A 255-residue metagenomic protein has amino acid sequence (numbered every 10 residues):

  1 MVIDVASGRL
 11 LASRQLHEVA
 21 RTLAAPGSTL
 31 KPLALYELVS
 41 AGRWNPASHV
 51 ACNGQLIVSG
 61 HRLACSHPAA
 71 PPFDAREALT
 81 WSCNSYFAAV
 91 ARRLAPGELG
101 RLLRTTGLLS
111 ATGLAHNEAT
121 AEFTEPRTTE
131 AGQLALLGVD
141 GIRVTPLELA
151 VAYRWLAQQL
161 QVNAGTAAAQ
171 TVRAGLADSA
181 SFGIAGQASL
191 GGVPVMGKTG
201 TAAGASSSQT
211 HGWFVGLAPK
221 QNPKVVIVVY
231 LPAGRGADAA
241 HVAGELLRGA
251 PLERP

Functional and structural regions predicted by a protein language model:
M1-H17: A short, well-structured edge-of-sheet supersecondary motif
V5-A6, V19, A25, T29-L30 (+9 more regions): Extracytoplasmic
A6, W44-G100, L108-L109, A131-L137: Conserved catalytic neighborhood of penicillin-recognizing serine enzymes
S7, T29-L30, P71-A75, S82-V90 (+4 more regions): Stable alpha-helical elements in mature extracytoplasmic
G8, L23-V50, A78, L149-L156 (+2 more regions): Active-site SXXK
A12-T29, T112-A167: Active-site-proximal helix/loop microenvironment of the serine DD-peptidase/beta-lactamase transpeptidase fold
H17-A24, H61-A69, F73-R76, S85-R92 (+4 more regions): Second-shell loop/turn segments in exported
V162-P255: Conserved SxxK-family serine transpeptidase/carboxypeptidase catalytic domain of penicillin-binding proteins
